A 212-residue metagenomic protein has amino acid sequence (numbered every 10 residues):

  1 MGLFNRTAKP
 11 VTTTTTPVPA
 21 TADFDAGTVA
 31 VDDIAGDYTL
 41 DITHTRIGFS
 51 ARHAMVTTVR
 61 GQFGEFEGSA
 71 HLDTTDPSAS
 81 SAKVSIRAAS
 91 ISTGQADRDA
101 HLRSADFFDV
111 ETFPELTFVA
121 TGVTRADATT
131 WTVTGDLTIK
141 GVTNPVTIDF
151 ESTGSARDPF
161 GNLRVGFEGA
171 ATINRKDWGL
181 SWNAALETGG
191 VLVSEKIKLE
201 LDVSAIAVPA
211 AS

Functional and structural regions predicted by a protein language model:
G2-S212: Low-complexity, acidic/polar, glycine-enriched regions of mature
